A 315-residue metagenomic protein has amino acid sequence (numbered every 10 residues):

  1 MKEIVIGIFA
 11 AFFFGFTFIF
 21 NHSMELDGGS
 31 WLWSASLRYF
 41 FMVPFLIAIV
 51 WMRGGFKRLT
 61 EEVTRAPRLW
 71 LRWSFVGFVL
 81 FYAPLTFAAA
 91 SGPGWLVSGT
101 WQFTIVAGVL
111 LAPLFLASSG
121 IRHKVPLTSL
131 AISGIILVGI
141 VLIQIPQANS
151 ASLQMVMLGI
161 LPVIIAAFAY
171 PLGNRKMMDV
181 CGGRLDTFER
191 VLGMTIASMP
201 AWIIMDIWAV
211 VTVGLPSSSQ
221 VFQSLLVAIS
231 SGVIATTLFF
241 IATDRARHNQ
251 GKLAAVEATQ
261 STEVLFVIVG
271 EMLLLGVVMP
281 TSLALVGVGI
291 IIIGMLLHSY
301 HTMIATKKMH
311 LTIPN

Functional and structural regions predicted by a protein language model:
M1-L37, A131-G134, V138, N149-D179 (+4 more regions): Glycine-/small-residue-enriched transmembrane alpha-helix faces in small-molecule transporters and effluxers
A11, L37, L96-T104, V180-S198 (+1 more regions): Helix-helix packing/entry segments at the starts of transmembrane helices
F13, G55-W101, L142, S230-R247: Specific transmembrane alpha-helical segments of multi-pass solute transporters/efflux pumps, especially DMT/EamA
F13-G29, S34, A83-G92, T100 (+2 more regions): Juxtamembrane C-cap of transmembrane helices in multi-pass membrane transport proteins
M24, S34, F87-A89, L114-I121 (+5 more regions): Hydrophobic/aromatic residues within transmembrane alpha-helices of multi-pass small-molecule transporters
G29-L80, A107-A112, I135, F168-G173 (+5 more regions): Transmembrane alpha-helices of multi-pass small-molecule transport proteins
Y39, S119, L253-N315: C-terminal-most transmembrane helix of multi-pass membrane proteins
L46, P113, K124-Q147, T281-T302: Hydrophobic transmembrane alpha-helices of multi-pass small-molecule transport proteins
